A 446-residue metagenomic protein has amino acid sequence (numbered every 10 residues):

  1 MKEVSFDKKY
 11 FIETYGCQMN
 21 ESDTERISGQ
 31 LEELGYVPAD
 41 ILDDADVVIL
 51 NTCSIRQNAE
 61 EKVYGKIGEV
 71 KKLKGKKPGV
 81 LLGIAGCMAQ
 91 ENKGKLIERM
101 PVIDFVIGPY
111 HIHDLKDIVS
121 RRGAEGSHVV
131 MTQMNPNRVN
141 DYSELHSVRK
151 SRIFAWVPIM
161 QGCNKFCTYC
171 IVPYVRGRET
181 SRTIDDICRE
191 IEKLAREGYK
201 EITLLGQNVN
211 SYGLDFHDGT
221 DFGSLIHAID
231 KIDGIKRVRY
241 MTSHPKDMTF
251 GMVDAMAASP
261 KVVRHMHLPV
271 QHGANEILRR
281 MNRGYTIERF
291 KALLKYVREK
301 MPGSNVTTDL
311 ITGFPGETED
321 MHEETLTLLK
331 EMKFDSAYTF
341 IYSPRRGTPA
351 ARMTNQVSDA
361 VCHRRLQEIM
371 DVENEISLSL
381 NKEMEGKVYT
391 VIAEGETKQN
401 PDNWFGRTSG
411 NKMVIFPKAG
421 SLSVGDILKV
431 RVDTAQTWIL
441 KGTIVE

Functional and structural regions predicted by a protein language model:
M1-Y212, G251, M266, E288-E299 (+4 more regions): Proteins enriched for Cys/Gly/acidic motifs involved in redox and nucleic-acid/cofactor modification
T14, T242, V270-H272, A393-G395 (+1 more regions): Flexible glycine-/small-residue-rich
C17, G213-I235, M281, P344-E375: Radical SAM enzyme [4Fe-4S]-AdoMet core and its adjacent flexible, acidic and glycine-rich loops/tails across
G79-G86, E91, L96, R196-H322 (+1 more regions): Conserved SAM/AdoMet-binding glycine-rich loop
M100-P101, R122-E125, T220-F222, M256-A257 (+1 more regions): Short, hinge-like loop/turn segments at secondary-structure boundaries
R149-I153, C163-K165, V262, H272 (+5 more regions): Short flexible coil/turn linkers enriched for glycine and charged/polar residues that connect secondary-structure
C167, I187, L204, Y240 (+7 more regions): Conserved, mostly hydrophobic/aromatic
R352-E446: Terminal RNA-binding accessory module
